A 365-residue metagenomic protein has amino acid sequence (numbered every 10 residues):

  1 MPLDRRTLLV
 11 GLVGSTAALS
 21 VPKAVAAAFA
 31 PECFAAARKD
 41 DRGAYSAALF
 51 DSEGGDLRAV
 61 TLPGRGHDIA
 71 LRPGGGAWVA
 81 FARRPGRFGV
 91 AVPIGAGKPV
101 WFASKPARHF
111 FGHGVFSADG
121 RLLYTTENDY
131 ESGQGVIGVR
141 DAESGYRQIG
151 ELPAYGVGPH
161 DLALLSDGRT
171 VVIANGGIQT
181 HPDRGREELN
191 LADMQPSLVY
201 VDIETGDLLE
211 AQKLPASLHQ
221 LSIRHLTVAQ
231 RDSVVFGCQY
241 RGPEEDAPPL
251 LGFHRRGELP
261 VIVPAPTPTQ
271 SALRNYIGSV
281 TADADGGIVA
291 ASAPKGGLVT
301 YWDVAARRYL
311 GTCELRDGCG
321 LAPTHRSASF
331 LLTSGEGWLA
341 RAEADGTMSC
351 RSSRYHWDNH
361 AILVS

Functional and structural regions predicted by a protein language model:
M1-S15: N-terminal secretory signal peptides and thylakoid transit peptides that target proteins across membranes
F29, T126-D129, I173-M194, G237-P248: Short, conserved, GDST-rich strand-edge loop motifs in beta-rich repeat architectures
A59-P63, A103-A107, E151-Y155, K213-L218 (+3 more regions): Surface loop/turn motifs at the tips and blade-to-blade linkers of beta-strand repeat domains
L62-L71, G75-A91, A96-F116: Blade-loop segments of beta-propeller domains
R65-L71, H109-V115, V157-A163, Q220-H225 (+3 more regions): Repeated scaffold domains used in trafficking and secretory/extracellular systems, primarily beta-propellers
P73-G74, A118-D119, S166-D167, A229-Q230 (+2 more regions): Residue-level detector of Asp-centered blade-edge/turn motifs that repeat once per structural unit in beta-propeller
K105-H113, T126-L165: Asp-box/WD-like beta-propeller blade repeats and closely related beta-sheet repeat scaffolds
I137-D141, L191-I203, P249-R256: Beta-propeller blade signature
